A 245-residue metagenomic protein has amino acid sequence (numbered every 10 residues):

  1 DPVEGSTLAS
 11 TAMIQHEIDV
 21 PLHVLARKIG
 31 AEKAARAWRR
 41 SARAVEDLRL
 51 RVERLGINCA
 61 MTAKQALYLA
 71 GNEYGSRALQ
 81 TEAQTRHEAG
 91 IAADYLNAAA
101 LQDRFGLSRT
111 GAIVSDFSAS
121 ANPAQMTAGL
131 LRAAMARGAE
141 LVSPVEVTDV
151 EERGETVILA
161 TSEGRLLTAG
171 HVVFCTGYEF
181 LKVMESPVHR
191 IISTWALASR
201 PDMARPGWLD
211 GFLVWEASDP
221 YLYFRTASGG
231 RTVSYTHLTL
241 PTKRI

Functional and structural regions predicted by a protein language model:
D1-A9: Glycine-rich FAD pyrophosphate-binding loop
I14-A98: Dinucleotide-binding Rossmann-like beta1-alpha1 core, especially the glycine-rich loop that anchors the ADP
A31, N58-Y68, A100-G129: Helix-loop-beta segment of a Rossmann-like dinucleotide-binding subdomain
Y74-R77, R104-T110, E151-V157: A short, glycine/Asx- and small/polar-enriched loop/turn that sits immediately N-terminal to a beta-strand
I113-T156: Helical element adjacent to the flavin cofactor pocket in flavoenzyme catalytic cores
D149-A227: Flavin-dependent oxidoreductases
G230-Y235: Short FAD-binding loop at a beta-strand-to-alpha-helix junction that anchors the flavin cofactor in diverse
T236-T242: Conserved small/polar residues in nucleotide/adenosyl-binding loops
